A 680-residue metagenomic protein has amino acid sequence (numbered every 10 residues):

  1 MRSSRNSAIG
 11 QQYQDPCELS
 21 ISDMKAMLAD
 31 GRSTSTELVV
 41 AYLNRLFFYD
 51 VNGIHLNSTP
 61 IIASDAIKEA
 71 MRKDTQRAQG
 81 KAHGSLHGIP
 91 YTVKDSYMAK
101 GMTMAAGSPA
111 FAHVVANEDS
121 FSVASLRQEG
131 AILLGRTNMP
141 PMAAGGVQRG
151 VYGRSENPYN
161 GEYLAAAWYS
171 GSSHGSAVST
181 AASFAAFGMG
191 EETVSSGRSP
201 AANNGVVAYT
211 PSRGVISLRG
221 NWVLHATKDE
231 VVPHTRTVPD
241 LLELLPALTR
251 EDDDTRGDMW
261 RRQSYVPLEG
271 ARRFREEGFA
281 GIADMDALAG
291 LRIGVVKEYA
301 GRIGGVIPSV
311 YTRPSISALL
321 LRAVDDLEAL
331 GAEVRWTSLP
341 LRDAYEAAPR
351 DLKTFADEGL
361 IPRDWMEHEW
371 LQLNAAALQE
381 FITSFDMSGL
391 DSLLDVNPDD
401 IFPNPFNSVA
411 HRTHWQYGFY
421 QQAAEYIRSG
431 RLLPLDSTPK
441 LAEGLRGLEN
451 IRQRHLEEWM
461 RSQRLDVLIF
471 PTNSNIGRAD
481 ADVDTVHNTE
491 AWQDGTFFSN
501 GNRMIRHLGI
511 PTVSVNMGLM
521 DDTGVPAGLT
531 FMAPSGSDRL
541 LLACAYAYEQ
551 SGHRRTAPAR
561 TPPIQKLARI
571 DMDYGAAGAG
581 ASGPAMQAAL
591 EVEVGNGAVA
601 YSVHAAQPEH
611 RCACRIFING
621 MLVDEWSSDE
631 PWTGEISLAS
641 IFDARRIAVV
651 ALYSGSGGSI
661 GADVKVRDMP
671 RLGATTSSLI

Functional and structural regions predicted by a protein language model:
R2-A112, M142-A144, M259-E269, P562-D571: Short, well-ordered alpha-helical
Q12, H87-P109, A287-G305, T354-R454 (+3 more regions): Short helix-loop capping/hinge segments that flank enzyme active sites or metal/cofactor-binding pockets
D23-D30, F111-V114, D229-R236, M532: Short, well-ordered beta-strand elements within core beta-sheets of diverse protein domains
T34-T36, H55, A82, H87-I89 (+7 more regions): Loop/turn elements at helix/coil->beta-strand transitions in domains of secreted/extracellular proteins
V39, I282, T312-L339, S384 (+2 more regions): Acyltransferase
F48, A182-R302, S309, L321-A329 (+3 more regions): Structural helix-boundary/capping segments
N52, H83-D229, M259-Q263, V296-E298 (+3 more regions): Short glycine/serine-rich loop/turn segments
R431-R454, S462-H507: An extended, acidic, His-containing surface patch that forms the Zn2+-binding/catalytic region of metallohydrolases
